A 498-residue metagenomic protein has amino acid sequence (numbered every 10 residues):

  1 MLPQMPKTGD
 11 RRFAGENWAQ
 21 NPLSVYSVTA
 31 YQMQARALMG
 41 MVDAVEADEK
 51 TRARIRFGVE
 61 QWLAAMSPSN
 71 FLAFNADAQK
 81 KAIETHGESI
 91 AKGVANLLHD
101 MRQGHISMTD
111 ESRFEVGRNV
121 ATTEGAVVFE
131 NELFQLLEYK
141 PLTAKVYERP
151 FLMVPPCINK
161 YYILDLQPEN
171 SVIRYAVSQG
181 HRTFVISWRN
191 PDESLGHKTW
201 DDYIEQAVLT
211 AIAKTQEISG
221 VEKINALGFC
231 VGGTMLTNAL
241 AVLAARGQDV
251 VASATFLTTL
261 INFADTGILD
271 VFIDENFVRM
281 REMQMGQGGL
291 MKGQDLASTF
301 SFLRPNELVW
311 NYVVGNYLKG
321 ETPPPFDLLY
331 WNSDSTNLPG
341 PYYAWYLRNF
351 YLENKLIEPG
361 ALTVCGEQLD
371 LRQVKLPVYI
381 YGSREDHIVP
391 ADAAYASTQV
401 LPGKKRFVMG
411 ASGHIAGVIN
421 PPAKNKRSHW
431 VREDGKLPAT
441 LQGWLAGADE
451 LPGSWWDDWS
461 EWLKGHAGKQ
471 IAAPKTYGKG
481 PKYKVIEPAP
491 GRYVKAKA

Functional and structural regions predicted by a protein language model:
M1-N131, Q135, Q287-M291, P481-A498: N-terminal low-complexity, Ser/Thr- and acidic-residue-enriched intrinsically disordered segments
V42-K80, E217, V221, A239-Y343 (+2 more regions): Alpha/beta-hydrolase-fold enzymes
N96, D100-E193: Short, surface-exposed "cap/lid" segments of acyl-processing enzymes
L195-S219: Alpha/beta-hydrolase active-site loop
I212-G232: Alpha/beta-hydrolase fold nucleophile elbow
L347, S397, L401-L437: Catalytic histidine neighborhood in serine/cysteine hydrolases with alpha/beta-hydrolase-type architecture
V374, I380-G382, D386: Short beta-strand/loop motif that positions the catalytic acidic residue of the alpha/beta-hydrolase fold
H387-A393: Conserved alpha/beta-hydrolase "acid-adjacent" motif
